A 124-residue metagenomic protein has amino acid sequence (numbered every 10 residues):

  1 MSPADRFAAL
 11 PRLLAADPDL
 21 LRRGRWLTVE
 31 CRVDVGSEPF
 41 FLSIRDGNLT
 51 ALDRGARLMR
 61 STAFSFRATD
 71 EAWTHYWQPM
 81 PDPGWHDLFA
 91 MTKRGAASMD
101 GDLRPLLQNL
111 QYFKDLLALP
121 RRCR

Functional and structural regions predicted by a protein language model:
M1-R124: Feature captures hydrophobic
